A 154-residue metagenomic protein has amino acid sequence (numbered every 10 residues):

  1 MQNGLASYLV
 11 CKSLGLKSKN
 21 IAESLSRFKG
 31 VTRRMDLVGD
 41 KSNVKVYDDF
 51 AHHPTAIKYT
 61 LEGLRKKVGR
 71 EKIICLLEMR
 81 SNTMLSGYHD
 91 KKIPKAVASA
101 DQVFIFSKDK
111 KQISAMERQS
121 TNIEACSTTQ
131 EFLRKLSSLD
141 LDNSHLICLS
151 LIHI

Functional and structural regions predicted by a protein language model:
M1-Q102: Nucleotide phosphate-binding/pyrophosphate-handling subdomain across enzymes that bind or process nucleotide phosphates
Y47-D48, F106-S107, C148-L149: Thr-Gly-centered strand-to-loop micro-motif
D90-H145: C-terminal helical cap/extension that packs against the catalytic core of soluble nucleotide-cofactor enzymes
I152-I154: Conserved small/polar residues in nucleotide/adenosyl-binding loops
